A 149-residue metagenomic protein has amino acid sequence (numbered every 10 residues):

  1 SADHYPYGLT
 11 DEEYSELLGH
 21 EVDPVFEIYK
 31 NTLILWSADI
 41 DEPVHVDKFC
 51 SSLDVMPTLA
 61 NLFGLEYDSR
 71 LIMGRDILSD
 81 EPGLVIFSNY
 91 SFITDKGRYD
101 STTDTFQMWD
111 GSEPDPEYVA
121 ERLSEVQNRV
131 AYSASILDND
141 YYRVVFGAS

Functional and structural regions predicted by a protein language model:
S1-S149: Solvent-exposed soluble domains appended to multi-pass membrane proteins
